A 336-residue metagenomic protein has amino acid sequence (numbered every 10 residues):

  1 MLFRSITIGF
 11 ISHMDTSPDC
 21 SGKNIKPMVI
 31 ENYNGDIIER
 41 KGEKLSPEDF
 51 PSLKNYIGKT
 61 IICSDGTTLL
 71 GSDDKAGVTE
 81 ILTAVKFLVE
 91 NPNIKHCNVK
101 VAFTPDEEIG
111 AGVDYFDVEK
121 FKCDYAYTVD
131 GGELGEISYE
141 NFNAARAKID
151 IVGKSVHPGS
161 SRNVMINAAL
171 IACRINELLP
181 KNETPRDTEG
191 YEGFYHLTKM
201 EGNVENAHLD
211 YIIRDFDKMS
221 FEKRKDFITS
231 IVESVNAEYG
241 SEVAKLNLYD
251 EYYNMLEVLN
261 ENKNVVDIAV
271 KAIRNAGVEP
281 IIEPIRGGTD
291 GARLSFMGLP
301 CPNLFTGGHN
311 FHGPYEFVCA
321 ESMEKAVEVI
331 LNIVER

Functional and structural regions predicted by a protein language model:
R4-N98, K325: Active-site metal-coordination/substrate-binding segment of hydrolases, especially metallo-dependent peptidases
I11-H13, A102-T104, A126-D130, D150 (+1 more regions): Short beta-strand segments
K23-N34, E90, D114-D124, N143-A147 (+1 more regions): A glycine- and small-aliphatic-rich helix-loop capping segment at beta-alpha/alpha-beta transitions that lines
K54-N141, T184-T198, G202, L209-F216 (+1 more regions): Acidic/histidine-rich catalytic neighborhood of metal-dependent amide-processing enzymes
K54-T68, V152-V156, A276, G308-H312: Glycine/charged-rich beta-loop-alpha catalytic/anionic-binding loops adjacent to active sites
T68-T79, R162-L170, F317-E324: Short, conserved micro-motifs enriched in small and acidic residues
Y127-S161, M165-I171: Phosphate/diphosphate-binding glycine-rich loops and adjacent basic-rich segments that engage nucleotide
A168-R336: Metal-dependent amide/peptide-bond hydrolase catalytic core, centered on the "pita-bread" metallohydrolase fold
